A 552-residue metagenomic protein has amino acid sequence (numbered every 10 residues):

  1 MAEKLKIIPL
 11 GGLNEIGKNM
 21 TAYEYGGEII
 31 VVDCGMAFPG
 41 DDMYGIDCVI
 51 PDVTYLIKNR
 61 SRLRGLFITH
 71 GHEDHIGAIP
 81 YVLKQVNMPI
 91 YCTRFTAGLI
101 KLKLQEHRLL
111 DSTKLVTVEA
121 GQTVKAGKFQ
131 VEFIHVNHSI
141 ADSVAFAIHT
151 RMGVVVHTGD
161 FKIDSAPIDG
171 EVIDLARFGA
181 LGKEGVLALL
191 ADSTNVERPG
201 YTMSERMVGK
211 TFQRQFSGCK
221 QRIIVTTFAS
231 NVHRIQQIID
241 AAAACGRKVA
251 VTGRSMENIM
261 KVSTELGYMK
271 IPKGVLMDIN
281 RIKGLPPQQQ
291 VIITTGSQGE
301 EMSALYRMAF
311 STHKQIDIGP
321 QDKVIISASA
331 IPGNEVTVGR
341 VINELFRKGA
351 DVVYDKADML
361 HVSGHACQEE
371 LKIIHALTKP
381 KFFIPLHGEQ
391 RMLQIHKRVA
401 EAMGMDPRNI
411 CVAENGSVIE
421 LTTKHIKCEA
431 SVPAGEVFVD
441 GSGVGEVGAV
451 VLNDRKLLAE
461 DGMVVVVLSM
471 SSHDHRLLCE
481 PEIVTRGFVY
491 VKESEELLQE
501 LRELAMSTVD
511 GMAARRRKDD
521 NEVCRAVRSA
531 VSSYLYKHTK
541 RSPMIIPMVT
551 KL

Functional and structural regions predicted by a protein language model:
A2-F67, H72-G284, S303-D317, V336-R340: His/Asp/Glu-rich metal-coordinating catalytic cores of metallo-dependent phosphodiesterases/hydrolases acting on
L13, A37-G45, R62-L63, Y354-A357 (+5 more regions): A glycine- and charged-residue-rich anion-binding loop/surface
E15, I140, P286, L458-E460 (+1 more regions): Solvent-exposed loop and beta-edge segments used for protein-protein assembly and interaction
P89, I384, I546-P547: Short glycine-rich phosphate-binding loop at a beta-alpha junction
L104, A400, L535: Conserved hydrophobic residues forming the short capping helix/wall of the S-adenosyl-L-methionine
E119, E414, R541-I545: Short Gly/Ser/Thr- and Asp/Glu-enriched loop/turn motifs at secondary-structure junctions
E197-S327, I331-K356, L360-R516, C524 (+1 more regions): Hard-cation-handling environments
R516-L552: C-terminal tails and terminal domains of large nucleic-acid-associated and other macromolecular-machine proteins
